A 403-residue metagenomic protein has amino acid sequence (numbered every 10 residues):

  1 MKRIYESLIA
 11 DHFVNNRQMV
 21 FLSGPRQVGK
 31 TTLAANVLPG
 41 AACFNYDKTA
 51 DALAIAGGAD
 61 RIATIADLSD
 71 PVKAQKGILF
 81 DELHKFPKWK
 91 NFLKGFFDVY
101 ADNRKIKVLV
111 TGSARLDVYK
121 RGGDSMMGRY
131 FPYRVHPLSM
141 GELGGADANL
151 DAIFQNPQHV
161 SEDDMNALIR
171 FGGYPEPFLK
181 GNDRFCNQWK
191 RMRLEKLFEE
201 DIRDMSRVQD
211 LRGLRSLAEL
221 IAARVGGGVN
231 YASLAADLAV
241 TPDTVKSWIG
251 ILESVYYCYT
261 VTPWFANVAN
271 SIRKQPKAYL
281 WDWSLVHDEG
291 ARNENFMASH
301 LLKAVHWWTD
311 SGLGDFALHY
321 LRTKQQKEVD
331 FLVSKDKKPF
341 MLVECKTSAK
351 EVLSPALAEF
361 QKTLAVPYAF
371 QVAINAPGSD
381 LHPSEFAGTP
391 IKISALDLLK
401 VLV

Functional and structural regions predicted by a protein language model:
M1-V14: Pre-Walker A adenine-sensing motif
L22: Hydrophobic anchor at the beta1->P-loop junction of P-loop NTPases
K30-T31: Conserved lysine of the Walker
F44-G77: Short glycine-rich substrate-engagement loop in P-loop NTPases that contacts/grips substrate
K90-L109, A114, D124: Conserved catalytic/switch belt of AAA+ P-loop NTPases
K105, Y119-A223, G227-G228: Interdomain motor-coupling "hinge/lid" segment immediately C-terminal to the ATP-binding subdomain of NTP-driven enzymes
F178-P339: Accessory nucleic acid-recognition modules appended to NTPase machines
A376-V403: Domain-level recognition of nuclease-like catalytic cores that cleave nucleotide substrates
